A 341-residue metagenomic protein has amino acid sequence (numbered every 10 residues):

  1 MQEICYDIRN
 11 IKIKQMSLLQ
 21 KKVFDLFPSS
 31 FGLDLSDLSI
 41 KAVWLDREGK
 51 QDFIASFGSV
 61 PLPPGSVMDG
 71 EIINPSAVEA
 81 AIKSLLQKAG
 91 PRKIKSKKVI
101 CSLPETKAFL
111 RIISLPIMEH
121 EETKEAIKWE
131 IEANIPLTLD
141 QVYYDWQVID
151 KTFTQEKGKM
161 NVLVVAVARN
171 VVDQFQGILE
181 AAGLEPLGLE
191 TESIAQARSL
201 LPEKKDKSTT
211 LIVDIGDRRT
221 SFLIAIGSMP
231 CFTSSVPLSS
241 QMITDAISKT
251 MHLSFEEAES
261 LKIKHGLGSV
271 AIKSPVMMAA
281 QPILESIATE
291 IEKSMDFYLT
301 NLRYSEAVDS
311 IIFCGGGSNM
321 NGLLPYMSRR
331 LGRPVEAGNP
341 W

Functional and structural regions predicted by a protein language model:
M1-W341: Hydrophobic/aromatic-enriched cytosolic interaction surfaces used to assemble or bind macromolecules
